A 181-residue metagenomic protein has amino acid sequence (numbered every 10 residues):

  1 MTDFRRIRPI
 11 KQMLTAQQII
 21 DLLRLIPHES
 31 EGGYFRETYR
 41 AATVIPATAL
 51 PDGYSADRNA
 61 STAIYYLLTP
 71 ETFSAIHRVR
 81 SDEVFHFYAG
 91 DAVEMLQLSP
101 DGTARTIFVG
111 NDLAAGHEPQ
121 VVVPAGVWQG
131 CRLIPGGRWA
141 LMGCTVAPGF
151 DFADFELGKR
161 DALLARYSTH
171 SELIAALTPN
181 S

Functional and structural regions predicted by a protein language model:
M1-K11: N-terminal amphipathic/basic-hydrophobic helices that include classical n-h-c signal peptides and signal-anchor
I10-V121, G130-C131, G136-R138, P148-F150 (+1 more regions): Non-catalytic, conserved peripheral segments adjacent to functional cores
T145: Histidine-centered acyl-transfer/condensation active-site motif and its immediate structural neighborhood
